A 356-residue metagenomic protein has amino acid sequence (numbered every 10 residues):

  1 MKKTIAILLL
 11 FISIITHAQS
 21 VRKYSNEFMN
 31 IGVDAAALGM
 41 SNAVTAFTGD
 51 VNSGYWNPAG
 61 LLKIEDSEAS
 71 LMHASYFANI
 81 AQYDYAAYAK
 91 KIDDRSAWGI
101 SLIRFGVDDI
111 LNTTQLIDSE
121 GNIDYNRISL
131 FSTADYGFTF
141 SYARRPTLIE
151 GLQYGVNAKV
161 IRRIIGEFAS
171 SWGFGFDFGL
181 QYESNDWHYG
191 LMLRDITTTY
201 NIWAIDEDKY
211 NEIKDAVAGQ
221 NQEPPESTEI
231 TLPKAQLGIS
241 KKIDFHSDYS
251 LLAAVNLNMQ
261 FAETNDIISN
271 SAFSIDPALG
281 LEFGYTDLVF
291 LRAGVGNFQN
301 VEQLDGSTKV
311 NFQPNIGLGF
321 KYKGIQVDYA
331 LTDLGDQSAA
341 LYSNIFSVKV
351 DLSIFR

Functional and structural regions predicted by a protein language model:
T4-I14: Sec-dependent N-terminal signal peptides
Q19-R356: Subset of outer-membrane beta-barrel
